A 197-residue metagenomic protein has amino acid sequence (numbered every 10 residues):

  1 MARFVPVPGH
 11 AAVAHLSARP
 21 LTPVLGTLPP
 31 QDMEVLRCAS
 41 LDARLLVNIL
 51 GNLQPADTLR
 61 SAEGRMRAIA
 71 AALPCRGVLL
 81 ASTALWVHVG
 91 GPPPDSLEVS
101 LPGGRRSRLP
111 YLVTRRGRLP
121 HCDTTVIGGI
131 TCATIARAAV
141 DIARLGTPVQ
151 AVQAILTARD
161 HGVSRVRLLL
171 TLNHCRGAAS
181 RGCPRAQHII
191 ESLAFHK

Functional and structural regions predicted by a protein language model:
M1-K197: Short gly/ser-rich loop at a beta-strand->alpha-helix junction or flexible surface loop bordering the NTP-binding
